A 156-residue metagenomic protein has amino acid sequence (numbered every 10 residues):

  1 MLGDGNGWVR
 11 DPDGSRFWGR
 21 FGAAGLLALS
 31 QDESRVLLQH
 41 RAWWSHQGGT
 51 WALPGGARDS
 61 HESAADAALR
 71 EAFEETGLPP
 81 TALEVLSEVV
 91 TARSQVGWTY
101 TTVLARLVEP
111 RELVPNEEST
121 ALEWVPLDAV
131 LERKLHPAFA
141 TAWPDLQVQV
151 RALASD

Functional and structural regions predicted by a protein language model:
M1-L27: Acidic, metal-coordinating catalytic segment for phosphate/diphosphate chemistry, firing primarily on the Nudix
G22-A24, S34, T101, T120: Change "...and in nucleic-acid phosphodiester-cleaving endonucleases..." to "...and in nucleic-acid processing enzymes
D32, V89-L113, E123, L127-D128 (+1 more regions): Active-site-adjacent beta-strand/loop module that shapes the phosphate/pyrophosphate-binding cleft
D32-E75: Conserved Nudix-box catalytic region and its N-terminal flanking loop in Nudix hydrolases and closely related
P79-V89: A short coil-to-beta-strand element that immediately follows conserved catalytic motifs
E112-E117, R133-P137: Short, charged, solvent-exposed linker or helix-capping segments at domain edges/interfaces that act as flexible hinges
A138-D156: Charged phosphate-binding loop/patch that engages nucleotide di/tri-phosphates or the phosphate backbone of nucleic
